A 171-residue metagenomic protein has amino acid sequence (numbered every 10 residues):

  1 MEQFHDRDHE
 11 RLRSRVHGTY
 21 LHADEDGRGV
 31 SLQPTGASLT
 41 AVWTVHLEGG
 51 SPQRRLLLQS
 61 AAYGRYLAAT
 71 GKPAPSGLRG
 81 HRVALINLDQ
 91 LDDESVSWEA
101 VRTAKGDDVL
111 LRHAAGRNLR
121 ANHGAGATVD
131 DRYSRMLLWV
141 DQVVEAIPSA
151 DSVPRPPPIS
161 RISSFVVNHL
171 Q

Functional and structural regions predicted by a protein language model:
M1-Q171: Lectin-like carbohydrate-binding module/patch detector with strong preference for beta-trefoil
